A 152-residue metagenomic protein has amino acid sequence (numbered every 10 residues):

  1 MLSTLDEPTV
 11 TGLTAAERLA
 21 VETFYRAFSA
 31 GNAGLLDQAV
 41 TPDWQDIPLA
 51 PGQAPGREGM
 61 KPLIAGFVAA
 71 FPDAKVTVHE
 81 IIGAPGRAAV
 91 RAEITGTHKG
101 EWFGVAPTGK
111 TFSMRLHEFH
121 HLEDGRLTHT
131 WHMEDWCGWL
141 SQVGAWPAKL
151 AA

Functional and structural regions predicted by a protein language model:
M1-A152: C-terminal and inter-domain tail/linker signature
